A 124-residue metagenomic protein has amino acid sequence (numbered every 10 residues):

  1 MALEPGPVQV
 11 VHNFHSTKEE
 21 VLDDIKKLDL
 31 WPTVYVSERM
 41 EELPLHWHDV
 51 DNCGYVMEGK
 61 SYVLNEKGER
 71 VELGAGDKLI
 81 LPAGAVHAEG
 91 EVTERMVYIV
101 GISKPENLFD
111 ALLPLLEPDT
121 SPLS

Functional and structural regions predicted by a protein language model:
M1-V36, P44, L116-S124: A short, N-terminal "cap"/entry segment at the start of jelly-roll beta-barrel domains of the cupin/DSBH fold
L22-D24, E42-H48, L64-N65, V71-E72 (+1 more regions): Short histidine-centered beta-strand/loop micro-motifs that create catalytic or ligand/metal-coordination sites
L30-W31, R39-E41, E58-Y62, K104-N107: Short, charged/polar surface micro-motifs in flexible loops or helix N-caps
W47-V63: Short, conserved beta-strand element in jelly-roll/cupin
K67-A83: Short acidic-glycine-tyrosine-enriched beta hairpin
A83-F109: Ligand-binding loop in jelly-roll beta-barrel domains
K104-P122: Short peripheral tails and domain-boundary helices/loops at the edges of structured domains
